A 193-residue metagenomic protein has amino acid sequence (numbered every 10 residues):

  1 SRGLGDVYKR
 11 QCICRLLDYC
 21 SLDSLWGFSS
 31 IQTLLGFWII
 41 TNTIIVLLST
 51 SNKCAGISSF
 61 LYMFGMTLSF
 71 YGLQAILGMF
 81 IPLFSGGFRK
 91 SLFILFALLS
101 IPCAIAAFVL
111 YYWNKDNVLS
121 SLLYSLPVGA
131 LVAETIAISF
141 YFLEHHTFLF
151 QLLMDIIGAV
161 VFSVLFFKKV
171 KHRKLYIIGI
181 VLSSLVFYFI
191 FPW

Functional and structural regions predicted by a protein language model:
S1-Y8: Short, small-residue-biased leader/transition segments that mark boundaries at the very start of proteins
R10-I44: Hydrophobic transmembrane alpha-helices
S29-I39, K90-S100, T147-A159: Alpha-helical transmembrane segments of polytopic membrane proteins
I39-T50, L110: Generic transmembrane alpha-helix motif of multi-pass integral membrane proteins
S49-G87: A glycine-rich, hydrophobic loop/mini-helix early in the fold
G72-H145: Membrane-proximal helix-loop-helix units in multi-pass membrane proteins
I138-L149, A159-L175: Membrane-helix boundary connector in multi-pass membrane proteins
L175-W193: Final/C-terminal transmembrane alpha-helix of multipass membrane proteins
